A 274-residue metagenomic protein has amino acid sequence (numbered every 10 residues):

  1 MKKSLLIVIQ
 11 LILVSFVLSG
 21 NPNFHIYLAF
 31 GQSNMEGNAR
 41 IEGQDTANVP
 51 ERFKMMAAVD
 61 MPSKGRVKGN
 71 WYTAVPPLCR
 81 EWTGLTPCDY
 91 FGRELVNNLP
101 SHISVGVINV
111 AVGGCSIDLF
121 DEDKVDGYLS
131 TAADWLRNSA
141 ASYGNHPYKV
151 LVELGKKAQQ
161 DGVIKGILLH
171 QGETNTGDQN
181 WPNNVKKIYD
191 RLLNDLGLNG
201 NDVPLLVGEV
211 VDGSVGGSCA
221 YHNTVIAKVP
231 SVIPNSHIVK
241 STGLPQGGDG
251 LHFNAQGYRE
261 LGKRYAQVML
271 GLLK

Functional and structural regions predicted by a protein language model:
M1-P22: Bacterial Sec-dependent N-terminal signal peptides
N21-K274: Cell-envelope and extracellular/periplasmic
